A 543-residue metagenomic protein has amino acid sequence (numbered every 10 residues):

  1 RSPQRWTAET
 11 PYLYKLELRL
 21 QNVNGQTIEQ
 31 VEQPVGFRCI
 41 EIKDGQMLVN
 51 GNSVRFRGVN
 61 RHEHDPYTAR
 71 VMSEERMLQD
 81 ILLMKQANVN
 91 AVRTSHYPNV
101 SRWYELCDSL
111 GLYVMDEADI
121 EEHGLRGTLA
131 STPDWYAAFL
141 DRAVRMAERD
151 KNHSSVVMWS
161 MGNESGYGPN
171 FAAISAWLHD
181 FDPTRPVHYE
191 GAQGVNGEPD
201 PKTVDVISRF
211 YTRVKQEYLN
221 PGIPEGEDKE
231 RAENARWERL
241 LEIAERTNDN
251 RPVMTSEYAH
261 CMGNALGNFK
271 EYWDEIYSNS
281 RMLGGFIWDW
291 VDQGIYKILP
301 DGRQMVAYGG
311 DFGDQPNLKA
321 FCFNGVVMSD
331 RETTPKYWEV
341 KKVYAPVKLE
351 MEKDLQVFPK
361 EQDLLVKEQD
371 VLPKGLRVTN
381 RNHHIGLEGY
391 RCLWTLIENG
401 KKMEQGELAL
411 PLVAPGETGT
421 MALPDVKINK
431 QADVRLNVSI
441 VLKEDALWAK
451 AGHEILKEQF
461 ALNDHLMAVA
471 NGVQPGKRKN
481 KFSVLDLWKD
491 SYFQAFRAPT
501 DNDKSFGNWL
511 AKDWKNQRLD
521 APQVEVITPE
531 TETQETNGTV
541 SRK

Functional and structural regions predicted by a protein language model:
R1-S101, L106, L110-V114, R142 (+5 more regions): Secreted/periplasmic carbohydrate-active enzymes, especially glycoside hydrolases
R55, H62, G166, W288 (+1 more regions): Short, electropositive, low-hydrophobicity segments enriched in small/polar residues
R61, G194, T212-V214, A259-C261 (+5 more regions): Short, glycine-/Ser/Thr-/acidic-enriched flexible segments
M72, D134, V214-Q216, R331-P335: Short coil/turn linker and secondary-structure boundary residues
I81-M84, A91-V326: Substrate-binding/catalytic cleft of secreted carbohydrate-active enzymes, primarily glycoside hydrolases
T203, N268, E332-K336, V434: Alpha-helical structural motif
V326-V327, A345: Conserved active-site neighborhood of enzyme catalytic/cofactor-binding cores
